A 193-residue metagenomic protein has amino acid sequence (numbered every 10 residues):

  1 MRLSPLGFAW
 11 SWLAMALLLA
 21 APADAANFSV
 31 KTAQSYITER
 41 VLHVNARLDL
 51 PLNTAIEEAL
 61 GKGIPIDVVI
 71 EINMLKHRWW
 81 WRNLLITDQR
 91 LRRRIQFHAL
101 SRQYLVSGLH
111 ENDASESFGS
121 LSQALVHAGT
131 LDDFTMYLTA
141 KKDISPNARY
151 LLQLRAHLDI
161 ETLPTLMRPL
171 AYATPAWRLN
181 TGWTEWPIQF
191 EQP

Functional and structural regions predicted by a protein language model:
M1-S11: Bacterial N-terminal signal peptides that target proteins for export
A9-A20: Bacterial N-terminal signal peptides
A21-A25: Sec/Tat signal peptide C-region and signal peptidase I cleavage site
Q34-A59: N-terminal targeting signals for Sec/Tat export/insertion, comprising classic cleavable signal peptides
V44-L48, A99, L105-V106, H110-E111 (+1 more regions): A beta-strand/beta-hairpin structural motif
A59-A124: Structured domain cores in non-transmembrane regions
Y137-P193: Glycine-rich, aromatic-bearing surface loops/beta-hairpins
